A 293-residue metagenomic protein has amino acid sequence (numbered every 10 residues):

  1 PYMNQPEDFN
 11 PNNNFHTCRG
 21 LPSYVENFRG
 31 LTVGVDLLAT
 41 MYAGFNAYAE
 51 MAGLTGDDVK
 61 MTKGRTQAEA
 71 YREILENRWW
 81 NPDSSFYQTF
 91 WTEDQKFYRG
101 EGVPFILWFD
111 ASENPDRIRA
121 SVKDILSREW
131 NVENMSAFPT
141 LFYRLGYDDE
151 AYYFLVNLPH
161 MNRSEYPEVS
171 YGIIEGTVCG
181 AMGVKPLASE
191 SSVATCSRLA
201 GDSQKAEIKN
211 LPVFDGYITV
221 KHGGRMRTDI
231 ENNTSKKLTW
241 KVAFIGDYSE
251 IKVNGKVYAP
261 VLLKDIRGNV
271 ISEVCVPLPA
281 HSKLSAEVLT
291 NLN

Functional and structural regions predicted by a protein language model:
P1-F15: Extended ligand-binding groove/face enriched in aromatic
P1-Y2, L75, I106, I125: A generic structural signal for nonpolar/aromatic side chains embedded in well-ordered alpha-helices
Y2-P6, E73-S85: Secretory-pathway/luminal and periplasmic proteins that interact with or process carbohydrate-rich
P11-S23, W80, A151-L155: Active-site-adjacent bridging/hinge elements
H16-V33, F97, P159-N162: Acidic/His metal-coordination segments adjacent to aromatic residues that form catalytic metal sites in metalloenzymes
T17, Y24, Q88-T89, A259-P260: A sequence-level detector of short linear motifs
G34-L54, D58, T62, T66-E69 (+2 more regions): Active-site core of glycosidic bond-cleaving carbohydrate-active enzymes
D149-N293: Non-catalytic C-terminal accessory modules of carbohydrate-active enzymes
